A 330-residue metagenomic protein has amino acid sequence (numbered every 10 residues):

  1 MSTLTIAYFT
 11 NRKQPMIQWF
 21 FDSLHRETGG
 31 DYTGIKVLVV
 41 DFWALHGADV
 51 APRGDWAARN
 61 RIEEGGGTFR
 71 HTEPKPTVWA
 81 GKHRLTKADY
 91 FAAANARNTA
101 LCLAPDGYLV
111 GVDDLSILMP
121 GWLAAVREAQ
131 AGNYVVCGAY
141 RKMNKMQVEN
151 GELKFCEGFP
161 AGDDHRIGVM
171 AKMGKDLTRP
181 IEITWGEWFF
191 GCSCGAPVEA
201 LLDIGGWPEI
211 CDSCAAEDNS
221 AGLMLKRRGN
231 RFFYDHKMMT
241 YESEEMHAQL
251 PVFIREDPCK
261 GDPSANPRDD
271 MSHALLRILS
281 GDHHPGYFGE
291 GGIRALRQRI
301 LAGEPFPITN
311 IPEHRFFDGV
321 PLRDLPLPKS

Functional and structural regions predicted by a protein language model:
S2-A7, K36, S220: Cell-envelope/extracellular polymer assembly enzymes that use nucleotide-activated donors
L4-M16, F20, E27, V40-W43: A conserved hydrophobic helix/loop-capping motif in glycosyltransferases and polysaccharide synthases
Q14, G30, V39-A58, P74-V78 (+1 more regions): A conserved acidic beta->alpha catalytic loop
F20, E182, W188, I210-S330: C-terminal catalytic/acceptor-binding lobe
D22-G34: Short, acidic, metal-binding catalytic loop of nucleotide-sugar glycosyltransferases
D49-L103: Active-site-proximal specificity loops/subdomain of glycosyltransferases
L101-C102, M119-E209: Conserved catalytic core of nucleotide-sugar-dependent glycosyltransferases
L109: Short aromatic/hydrophobic "clamp" motif used to bind/position activated sugar donors
